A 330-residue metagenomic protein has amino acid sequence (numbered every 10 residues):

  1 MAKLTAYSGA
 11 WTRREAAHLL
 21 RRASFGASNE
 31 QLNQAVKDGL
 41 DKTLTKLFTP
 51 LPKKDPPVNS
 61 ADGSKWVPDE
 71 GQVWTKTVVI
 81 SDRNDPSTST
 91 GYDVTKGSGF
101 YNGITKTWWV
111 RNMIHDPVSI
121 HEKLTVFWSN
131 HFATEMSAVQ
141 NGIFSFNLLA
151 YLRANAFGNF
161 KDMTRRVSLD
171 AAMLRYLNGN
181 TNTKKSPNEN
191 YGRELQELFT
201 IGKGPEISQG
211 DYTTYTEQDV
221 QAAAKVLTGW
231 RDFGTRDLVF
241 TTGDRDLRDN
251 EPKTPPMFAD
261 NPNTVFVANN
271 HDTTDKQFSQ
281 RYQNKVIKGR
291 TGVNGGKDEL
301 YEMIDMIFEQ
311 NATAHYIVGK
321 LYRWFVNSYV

Functional and structural regions predicted by a protein language model:
A2, A27-G103, G142, F146: Active-site-surrounding "flap" and adjacent substrate/cofactor-binding loops of secreted or lumenal enzymes, prototyped
A2-S28, Q310-A314, V318-V330: Flexible, low-complexity segments enriched for small/polar residues
G9, K96-F100, D116-I120, Q140-N141: Cytochrome P450
S24, P52, F132, M136 (+3 more regions): Short alpha-helix boundary/capping elements
P52, I114-H115, S129-M136, R153 (+1 more regions): Generic short alpha-helical segment signal, independent of protein family or function, capturing local helix propensity
V67, G71-D93, N102-V110, N141-V330: Active-site substrate-binding loop specific to GH73 endo-beta-N-acetylglucosaminidase modules in bacterial autolysins
N102-W108, N112-W128, A133: Hydrophobic alpha-helical hairpins/lids featuring a short glycine-rich hinge
I120-L124, M136-I143, S186-P187: Short, flexible active-site-proximal loops enriched in glycine and acidic residues
